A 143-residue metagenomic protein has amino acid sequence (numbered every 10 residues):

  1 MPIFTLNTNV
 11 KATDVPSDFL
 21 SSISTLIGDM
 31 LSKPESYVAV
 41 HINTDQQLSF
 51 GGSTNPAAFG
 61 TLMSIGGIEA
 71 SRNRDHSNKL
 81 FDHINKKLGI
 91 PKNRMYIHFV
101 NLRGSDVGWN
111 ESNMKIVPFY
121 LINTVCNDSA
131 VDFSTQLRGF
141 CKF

Functional and structural regions predicted by a protein language model:
M1-T124, V131-F143: Interaction-mediating elements
